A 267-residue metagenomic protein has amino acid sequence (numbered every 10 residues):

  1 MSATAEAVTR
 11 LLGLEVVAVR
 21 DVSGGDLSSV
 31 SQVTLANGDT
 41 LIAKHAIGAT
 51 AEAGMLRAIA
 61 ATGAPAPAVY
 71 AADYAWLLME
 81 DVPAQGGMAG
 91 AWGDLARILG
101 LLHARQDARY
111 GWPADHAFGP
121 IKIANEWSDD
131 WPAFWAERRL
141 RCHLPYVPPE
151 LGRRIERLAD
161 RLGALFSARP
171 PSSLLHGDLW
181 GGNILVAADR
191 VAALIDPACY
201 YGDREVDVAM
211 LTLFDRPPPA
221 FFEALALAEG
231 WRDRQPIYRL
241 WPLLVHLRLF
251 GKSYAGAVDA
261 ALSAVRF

Functional and structural regions predicted by a protein language model:
M1-E15: Short, non-transmembrane alpha-helical segments in secretory-pathway proteins
L11-L35: ATP-binding glycine-rich phosphate-binding loop
T34-L41, A187-A192: Active-site beta-strand-loop-beta-strand hairpin of nuclease catalytic cores that positions key catalytic residues
D39-A104: A conserved alpha-helical element in kinase catalytic cores
Q85-P149, P171-S172, A198-Y201: A cross-family kinase active-site recognition segment
W127-A136, S172-L174, G181, L185-P236 (+1 more regions): Active-site Asp-x-Gly
L144-D160, A164, R204-F267: A conserved long alpha-helix in the C-terminal portion of kinase-like catalytic domains
A164-S173: Conserved short strand/loop->alpha-helix "switch" segment adjacent to the catalytic nucleotide/phosphoryl-transfer site
